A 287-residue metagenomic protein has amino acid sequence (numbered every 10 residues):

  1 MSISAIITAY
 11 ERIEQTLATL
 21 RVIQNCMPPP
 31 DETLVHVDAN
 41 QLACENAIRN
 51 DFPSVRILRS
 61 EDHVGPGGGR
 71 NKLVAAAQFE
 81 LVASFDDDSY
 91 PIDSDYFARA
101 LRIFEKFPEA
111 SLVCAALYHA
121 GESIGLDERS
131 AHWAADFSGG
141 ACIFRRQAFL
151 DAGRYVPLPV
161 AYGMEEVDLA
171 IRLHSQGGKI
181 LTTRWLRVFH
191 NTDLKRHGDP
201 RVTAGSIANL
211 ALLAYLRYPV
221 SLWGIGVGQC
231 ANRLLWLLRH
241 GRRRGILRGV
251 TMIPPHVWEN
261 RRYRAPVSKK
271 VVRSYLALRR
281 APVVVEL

Functional and structural regions predicted by a protein language model:
R21-P30: Short, acidic, metal-binding catalytic loop of nucleotide-sugar glycosyltransferases
P30-N40, L58-S60: Short beta-strand/loop segment that forms part of the nucleotide-sugar
V37-E45, S89-Y90: A conserved acidic beta->alpha catalytic loop
S60-A77: Glycine-rich, basic loop-to-helix element that forms the pyrophosphate-binding segment of sugar-nucleotide handling
V82: Short aromatic/hydrophobic "clamp" motif used to bind/position activated sugar donors
Y90-D127: Conserved donor NDP-sugar-binding/catalytic core segment of glycosyltransferases
C142-F144, A148-G153, P159-R187: A short, conserved alpha-helix in the catalytic core of glycosyltransferases
G205, L222-L287: Non-catalytic, C-terminal membrane-associated alpha-helical segments of glycosyltransferases
